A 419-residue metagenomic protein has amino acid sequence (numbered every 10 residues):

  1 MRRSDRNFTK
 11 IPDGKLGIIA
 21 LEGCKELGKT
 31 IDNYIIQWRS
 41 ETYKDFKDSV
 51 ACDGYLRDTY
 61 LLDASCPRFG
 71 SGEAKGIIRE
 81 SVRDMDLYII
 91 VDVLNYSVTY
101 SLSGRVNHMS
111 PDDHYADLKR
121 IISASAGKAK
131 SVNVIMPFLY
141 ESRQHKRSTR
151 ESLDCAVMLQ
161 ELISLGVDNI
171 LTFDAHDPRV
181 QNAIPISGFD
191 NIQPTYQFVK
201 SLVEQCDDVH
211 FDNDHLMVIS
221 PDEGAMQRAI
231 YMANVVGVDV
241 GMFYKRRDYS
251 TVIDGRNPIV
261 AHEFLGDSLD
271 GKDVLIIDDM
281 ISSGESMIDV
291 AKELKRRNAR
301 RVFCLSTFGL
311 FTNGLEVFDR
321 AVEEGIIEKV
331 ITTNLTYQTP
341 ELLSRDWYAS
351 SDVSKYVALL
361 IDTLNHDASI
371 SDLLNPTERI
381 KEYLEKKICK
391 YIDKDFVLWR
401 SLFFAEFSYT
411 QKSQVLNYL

Functional and structural regions predicted by a protein language model:
M1-L419: PRPP-associated nucleotide enzymes
